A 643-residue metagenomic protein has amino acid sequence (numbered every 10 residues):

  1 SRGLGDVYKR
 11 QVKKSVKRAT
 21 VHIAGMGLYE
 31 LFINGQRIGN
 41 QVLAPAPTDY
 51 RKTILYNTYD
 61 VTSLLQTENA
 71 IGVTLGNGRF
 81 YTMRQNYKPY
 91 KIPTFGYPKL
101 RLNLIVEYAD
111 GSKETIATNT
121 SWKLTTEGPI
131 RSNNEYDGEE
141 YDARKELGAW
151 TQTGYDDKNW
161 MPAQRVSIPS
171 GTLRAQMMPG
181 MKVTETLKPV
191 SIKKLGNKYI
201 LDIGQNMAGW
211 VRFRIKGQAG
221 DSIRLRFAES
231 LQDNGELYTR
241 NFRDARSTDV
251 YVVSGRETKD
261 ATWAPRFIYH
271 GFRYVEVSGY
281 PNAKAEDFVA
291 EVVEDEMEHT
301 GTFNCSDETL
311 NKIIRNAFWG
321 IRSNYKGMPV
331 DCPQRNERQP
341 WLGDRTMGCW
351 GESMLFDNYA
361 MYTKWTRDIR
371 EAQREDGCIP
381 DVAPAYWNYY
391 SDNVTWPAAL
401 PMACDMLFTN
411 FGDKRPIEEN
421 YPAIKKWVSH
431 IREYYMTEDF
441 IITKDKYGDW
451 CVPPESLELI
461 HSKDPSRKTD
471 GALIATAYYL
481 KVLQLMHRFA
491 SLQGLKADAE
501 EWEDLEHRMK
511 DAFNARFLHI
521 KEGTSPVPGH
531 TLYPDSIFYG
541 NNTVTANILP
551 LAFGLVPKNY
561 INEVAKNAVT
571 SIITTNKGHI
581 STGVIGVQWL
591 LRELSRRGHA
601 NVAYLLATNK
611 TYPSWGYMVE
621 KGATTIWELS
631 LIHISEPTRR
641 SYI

Functional and structural regions predicted by a protein language model:
S1, D6-R335, G343-D344, A360-T363 (+4 more regions): Extracellular/oxidizing-compartment recognition motifs
S1-Y8, I632-I643: Single conserved hydrophobic/aromatic residue that forms the stacking wall/gate of nucleotide- or nucleobase-binding
L28, A117-T126, K284-N316, I321-Y325 (+5 more regions): Active-site acid/base region of carbohydrate-active enzymes
V73, N77-M83, Y90-Y97, R101 (+3 more regions): Repeat-solenoid scaffold signature
W341-S353, Y362-T363, V394-M406, A472-H487 (+4 more regions): Well-ordered alpha-helical segments within folded domains of soluble proteins
R345, I379-A385, I580-I585, L606-L631 (+2 more regions): C-terminal catalytic domain of Rieske-type non-heme iron oxygenases
F356-D357, L555-Y560: Alpha-helix capping and inter-helical loop/turn segments
I561-T570: Alpha-helical repeat scaffolds
